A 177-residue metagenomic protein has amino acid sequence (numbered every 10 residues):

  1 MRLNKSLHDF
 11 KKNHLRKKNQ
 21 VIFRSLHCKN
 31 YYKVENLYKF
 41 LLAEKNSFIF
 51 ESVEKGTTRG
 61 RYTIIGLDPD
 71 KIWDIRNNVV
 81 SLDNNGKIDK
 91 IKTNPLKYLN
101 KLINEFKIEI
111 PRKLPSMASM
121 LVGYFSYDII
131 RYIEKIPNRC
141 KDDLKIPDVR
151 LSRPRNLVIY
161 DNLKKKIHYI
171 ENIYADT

Functional and structural regions predicted by a protein language model:
M1-T177: Signature of the chorismate-utilizing enzyme
